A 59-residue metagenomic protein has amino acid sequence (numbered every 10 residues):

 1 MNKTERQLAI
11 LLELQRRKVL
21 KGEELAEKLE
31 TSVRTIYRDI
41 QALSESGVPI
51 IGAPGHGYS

Functional and structural regions predicted by a protein language model:
M1-S59: Short, basic/aromatic recognition patches that contact phosphate-bearing ligands
